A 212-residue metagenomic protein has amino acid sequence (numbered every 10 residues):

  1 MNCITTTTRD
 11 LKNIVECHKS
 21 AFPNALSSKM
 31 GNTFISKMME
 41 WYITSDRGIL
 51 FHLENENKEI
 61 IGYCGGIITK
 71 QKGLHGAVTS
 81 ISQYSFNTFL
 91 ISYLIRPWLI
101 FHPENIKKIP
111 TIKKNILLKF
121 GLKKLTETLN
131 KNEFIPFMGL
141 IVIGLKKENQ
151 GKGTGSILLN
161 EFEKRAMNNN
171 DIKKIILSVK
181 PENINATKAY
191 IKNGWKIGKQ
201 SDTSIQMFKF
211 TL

Functional and structural regions predicted by a protein language model:
M1-E16, I68: A short beta-loop-alpha structural element at the N-terminal edge of CoA-dependent acyl/N-acetyltransferase catalytic
E40-H52, I68-G76, G139: A short helix-loop-beta-strand connector motif used in the catalytic cores of GNAT acetyltransferases and, in some
H52, E59-I68, F137-G144: Conserved beta-strand in the GNAT
K72-M138: Conserved acyl-donor/pantetheine-binding loop and adjacent beta-alpha core of acyl/acetyltransferases and related
N115-T128, S156-I157, P181-K199: Conserved active-site alpha-helix within GNAT-family acetyltransferase domains
E127-P136, I157-K173: Conserved acyl-CoA
F137-Q150, I175-A186, S204-L212: Conserved beta-strand-loop-alpha-helix junction that forms the acyl-donor binding cleft
V142-L145, G151-R165, K188, K192: Conserved acetyl-CoA-binding loop-helix of GNAT-fold acetyltransferases
